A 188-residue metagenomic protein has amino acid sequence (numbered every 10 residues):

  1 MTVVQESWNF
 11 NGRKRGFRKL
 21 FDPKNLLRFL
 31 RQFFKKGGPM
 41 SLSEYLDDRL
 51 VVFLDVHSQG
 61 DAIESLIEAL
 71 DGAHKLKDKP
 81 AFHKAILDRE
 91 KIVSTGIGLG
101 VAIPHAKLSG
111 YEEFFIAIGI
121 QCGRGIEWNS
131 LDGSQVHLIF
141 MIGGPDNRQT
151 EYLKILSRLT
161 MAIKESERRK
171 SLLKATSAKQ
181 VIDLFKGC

Functional and structural regions predicted by a protein language model:
V4-Q5: N-terminal non-cleavable signal-anchor helices
R13-C188: Cytosolic covalent-transfer regions centered on His/Cys nucleophiles that carry phosphoryl or persulfide groups
